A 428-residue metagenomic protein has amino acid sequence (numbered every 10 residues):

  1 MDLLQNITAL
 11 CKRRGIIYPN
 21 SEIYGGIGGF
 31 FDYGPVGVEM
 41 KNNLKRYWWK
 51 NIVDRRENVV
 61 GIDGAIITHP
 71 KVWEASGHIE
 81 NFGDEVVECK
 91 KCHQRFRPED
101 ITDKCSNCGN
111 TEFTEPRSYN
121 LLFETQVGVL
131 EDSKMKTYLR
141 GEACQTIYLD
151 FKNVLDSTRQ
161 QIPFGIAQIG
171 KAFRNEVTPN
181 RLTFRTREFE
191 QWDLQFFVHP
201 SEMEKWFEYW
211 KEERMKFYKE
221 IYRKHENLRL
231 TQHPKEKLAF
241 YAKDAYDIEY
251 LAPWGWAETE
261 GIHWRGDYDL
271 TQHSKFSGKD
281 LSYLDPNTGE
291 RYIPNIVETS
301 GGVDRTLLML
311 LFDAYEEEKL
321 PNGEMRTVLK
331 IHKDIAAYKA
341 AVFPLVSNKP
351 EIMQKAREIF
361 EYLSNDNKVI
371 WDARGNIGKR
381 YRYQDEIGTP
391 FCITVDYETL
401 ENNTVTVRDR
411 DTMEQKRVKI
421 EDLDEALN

Functional and structural regions predicted by a protein language model:
M1-N428: NTP/phosphate- and nucleic-acid-binding module
